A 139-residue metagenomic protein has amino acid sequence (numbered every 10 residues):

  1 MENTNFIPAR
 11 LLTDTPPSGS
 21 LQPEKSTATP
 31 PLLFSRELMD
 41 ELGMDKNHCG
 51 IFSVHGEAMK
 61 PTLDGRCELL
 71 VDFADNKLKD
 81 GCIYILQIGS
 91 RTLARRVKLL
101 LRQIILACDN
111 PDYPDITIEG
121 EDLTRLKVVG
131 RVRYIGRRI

Functional and structural regions predicted by a protein language model:
M1-G65, Y134-I139: Short, positionally conserved secondary-structure boundary motifs
T4-N5, T27, K77, L106 (+1 more regions): Short linear sequence motifs
A9-R10, T92-R95, K127-G130: Small-residue-enriched segments and motifs
L38-E121: Feature for secretory/organellar precursors and membrane-associated catalytic proteins
Y113-I139: Amphipathic alpha-helical interface segments
